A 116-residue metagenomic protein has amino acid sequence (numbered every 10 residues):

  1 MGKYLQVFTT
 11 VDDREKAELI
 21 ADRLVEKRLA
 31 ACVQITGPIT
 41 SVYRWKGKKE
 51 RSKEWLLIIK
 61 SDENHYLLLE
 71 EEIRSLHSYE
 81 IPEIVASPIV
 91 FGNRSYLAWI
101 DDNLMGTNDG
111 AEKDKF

Functional and structural regions predicted by a protein language model:
M1-F116: Positively charged, small/polar-rich N-terminal and surface patches that mediate targeting and assembly and bind
